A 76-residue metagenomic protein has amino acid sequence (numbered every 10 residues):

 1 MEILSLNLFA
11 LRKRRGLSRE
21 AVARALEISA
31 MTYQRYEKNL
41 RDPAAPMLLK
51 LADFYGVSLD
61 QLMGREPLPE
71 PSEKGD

Functional and structural regions predicted by a protein language model:
E2, K13-R14, D42: Short amphipathic helical patch at the helix-1/turn junction of helix-turn-helix
L6-A25, K50: Short basic helix-loop element that most often maps to the first helix and adjoining turn of HTH DNA-binding modules
L8, V22-A23, Y33-Y36, L62: Conserved hydrophobic/aromatic packing and binding residues within compact polymer-binding modules
I28-D42: Recognition helix of helix-turn-helix/homeodomain-like DNA-binding domains that insert into the DNA major groove
P46-Q61: DNA major-groove recognition helix of helix-turn-helix/homeodomain DNA-binding modules
D53, M63-D76: Short, charged recognition helix plus adjacent turn of helix-turn-helix-like nucleic-acid-binding domains
